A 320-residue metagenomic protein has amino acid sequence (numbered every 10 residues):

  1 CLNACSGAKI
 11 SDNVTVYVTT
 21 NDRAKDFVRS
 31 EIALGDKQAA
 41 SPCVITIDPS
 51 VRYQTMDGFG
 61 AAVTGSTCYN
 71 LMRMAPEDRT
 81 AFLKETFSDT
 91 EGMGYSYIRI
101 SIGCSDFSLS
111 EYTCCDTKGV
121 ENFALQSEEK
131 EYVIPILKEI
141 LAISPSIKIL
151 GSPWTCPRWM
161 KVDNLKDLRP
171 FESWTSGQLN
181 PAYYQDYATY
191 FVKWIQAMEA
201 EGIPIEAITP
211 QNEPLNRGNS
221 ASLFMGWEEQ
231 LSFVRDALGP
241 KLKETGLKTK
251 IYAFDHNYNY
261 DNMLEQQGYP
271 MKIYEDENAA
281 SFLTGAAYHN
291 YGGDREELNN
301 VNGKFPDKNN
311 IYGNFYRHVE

Functional and structural regions predicted by a protein language model:
A8-D12: N-terminal capping/linker segments that flank leucine-rich repeat
V16-N21: N-terminal extension/subdomain marker
K25-I205, G226, D236: N-terminal catalytic cores of secreted or lumenal carbohydrate-active enzymes
V63, I102, N212, H289-N290: Residues that line or immediately flank small-molecule/substrate-binding pockets and catalytic motifs
Q185-A207, P214-E320: Active-site neighborhood of glycoside hydrolase catalytic domains
